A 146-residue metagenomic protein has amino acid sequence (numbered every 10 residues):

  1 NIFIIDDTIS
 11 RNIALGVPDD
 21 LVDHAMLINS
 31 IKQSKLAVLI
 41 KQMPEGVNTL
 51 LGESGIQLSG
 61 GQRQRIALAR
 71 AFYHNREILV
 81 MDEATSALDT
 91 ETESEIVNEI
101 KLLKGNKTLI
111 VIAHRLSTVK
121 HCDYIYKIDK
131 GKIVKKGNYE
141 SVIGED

Functional and structural regions predicted by a protein language model:
S10-E53, V97-N98, N106, K135 (+1 more regions): ABC ATPase nucleotide-binding domain helical subdomain, centered on the C-loop/LSGGQ "ABC signature"
L68, I112: Hydrophobic anchor residue at the start of the ABC signature
Y73-E77, N106: A short, proline-enriched helix->beta-strand linker immediately N-terminal to the Walker B motif in ABC-type P-loop
L79-E83: Catalytic Walker B motif of ABC-type/P-loop ATPase nucleotide-binding domains
T90-E91: Helix N-cap at the start of a conserved alpha-helix in ABC-type nucleotide-binding domains
N98, R115, K120-D146: C-terminal portion of ABC ATPase nucleotide-binding domains
L102-V111, V119: Conserved catalytic loops of ABC-family nucleotide-binding domains
